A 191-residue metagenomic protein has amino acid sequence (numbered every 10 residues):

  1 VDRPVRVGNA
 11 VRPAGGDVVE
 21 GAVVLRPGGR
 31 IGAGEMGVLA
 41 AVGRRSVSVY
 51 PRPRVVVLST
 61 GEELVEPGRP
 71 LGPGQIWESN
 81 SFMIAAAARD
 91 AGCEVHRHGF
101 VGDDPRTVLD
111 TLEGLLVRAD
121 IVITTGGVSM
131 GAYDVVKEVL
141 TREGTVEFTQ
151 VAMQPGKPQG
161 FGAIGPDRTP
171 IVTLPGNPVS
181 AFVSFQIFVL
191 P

Functional and structural regions predicted by a protein language model:
V1-R97, G102, E113: Short, glycine/charged-enriched hinge/interface segments at domain edges or termini
Q75, S81-M83, A87-P191: Short glycine/threonine-rich loop/turn motifs
